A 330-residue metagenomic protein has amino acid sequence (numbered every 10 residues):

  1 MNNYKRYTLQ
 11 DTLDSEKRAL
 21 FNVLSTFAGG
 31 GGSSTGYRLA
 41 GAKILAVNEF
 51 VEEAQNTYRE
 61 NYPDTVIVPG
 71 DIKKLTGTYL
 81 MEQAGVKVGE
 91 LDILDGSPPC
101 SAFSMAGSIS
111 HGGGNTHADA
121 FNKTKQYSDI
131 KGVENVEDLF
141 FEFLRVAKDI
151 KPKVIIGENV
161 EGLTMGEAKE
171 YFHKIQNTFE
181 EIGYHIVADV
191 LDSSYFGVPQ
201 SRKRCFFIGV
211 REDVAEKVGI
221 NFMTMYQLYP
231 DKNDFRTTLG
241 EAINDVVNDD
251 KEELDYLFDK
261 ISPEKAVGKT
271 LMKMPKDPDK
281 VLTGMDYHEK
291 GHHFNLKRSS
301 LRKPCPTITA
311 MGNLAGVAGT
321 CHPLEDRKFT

Functional and structural regions predicted by a protein language model:
M1-L45, T178-E181, R204-T330: S-adenosyl-L-methionine-dependent DNA methyltransferase catalytic core
N2-K151, E161-M165, E170-F172: Core alpha/beta nucleotide-donor-binding catalytic domains of modification enzymes
T65, K151-K153, Y184, K203: A short helix->loop->beta-strand "cap" motif at the edges of active sites that frequently abuts
K87, S193-Y195, H293-L296: Short, P/G- and charge-enriched loop/turn segments at secondary-structure junctions
I156-V160: Short beta-strands and strand-loop turn motifs
E161, Y184-Y195: Conserved S-adenosyl-L-methionine
F172-I186: Conserved Class I S-adenosyl-L-methionine
G197-Q200: Short glycine-biased active-site loop of nucleotidyltransferases that positions the nucleotide triphosphate and helps
